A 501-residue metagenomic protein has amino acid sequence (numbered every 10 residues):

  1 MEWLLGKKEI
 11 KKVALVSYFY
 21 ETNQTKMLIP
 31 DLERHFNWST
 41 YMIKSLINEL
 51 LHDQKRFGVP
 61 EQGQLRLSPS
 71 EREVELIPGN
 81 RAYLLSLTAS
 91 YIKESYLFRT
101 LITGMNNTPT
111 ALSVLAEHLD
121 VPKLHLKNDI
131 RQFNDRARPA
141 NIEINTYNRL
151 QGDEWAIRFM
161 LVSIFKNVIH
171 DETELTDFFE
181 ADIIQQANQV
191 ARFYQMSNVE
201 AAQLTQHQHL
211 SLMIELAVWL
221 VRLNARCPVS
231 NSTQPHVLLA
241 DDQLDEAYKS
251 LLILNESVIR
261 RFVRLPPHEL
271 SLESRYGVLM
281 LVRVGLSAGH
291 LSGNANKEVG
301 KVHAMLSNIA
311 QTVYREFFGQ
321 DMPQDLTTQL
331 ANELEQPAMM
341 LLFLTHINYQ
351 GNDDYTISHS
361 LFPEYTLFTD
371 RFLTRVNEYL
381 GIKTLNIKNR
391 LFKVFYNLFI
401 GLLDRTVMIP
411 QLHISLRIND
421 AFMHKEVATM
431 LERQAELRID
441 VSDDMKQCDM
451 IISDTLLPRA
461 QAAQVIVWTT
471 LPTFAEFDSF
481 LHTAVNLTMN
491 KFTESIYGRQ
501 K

Functional and structural regions predicted by a protein language model:
M1-K501: A cross-family "folded-core" feature that marks the main globular domain of proteins
